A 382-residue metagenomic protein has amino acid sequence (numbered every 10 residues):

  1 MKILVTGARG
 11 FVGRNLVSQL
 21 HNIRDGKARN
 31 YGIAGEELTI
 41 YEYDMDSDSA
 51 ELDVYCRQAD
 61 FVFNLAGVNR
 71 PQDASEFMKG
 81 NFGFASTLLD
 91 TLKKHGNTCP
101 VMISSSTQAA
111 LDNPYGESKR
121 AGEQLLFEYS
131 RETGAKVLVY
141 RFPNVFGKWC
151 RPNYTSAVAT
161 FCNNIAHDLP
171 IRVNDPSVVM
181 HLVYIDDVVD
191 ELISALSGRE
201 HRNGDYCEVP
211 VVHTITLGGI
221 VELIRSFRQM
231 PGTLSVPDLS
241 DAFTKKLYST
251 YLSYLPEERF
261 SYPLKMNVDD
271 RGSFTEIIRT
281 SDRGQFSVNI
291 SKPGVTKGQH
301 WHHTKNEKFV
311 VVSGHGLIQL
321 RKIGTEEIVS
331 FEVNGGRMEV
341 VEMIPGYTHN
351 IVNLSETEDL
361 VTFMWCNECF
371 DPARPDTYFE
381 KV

Functional and structural regions predicted by a protein language model:
M1-G26: N-terminal Rossmann NAD(P)H-binding glycine-rich loop of SDR-like oxidoreductase domains
M45-G83, T87, T91-H95, Q108-L111: NAD(P)H-binding glycine-rich loop region in Rossmannoid oxidoreductase-like domains and their noncatalytic homologs
S86-E123, S130-T133, L138-Y140: Conserved Rossmann-fold NAD(P)-dependent oxidoreductase catalytic core, especially the SDR/UDP-sugar
Q124-W149, C162-N163, L169-V178: Conserved beta-loop-beta element that borders a ligand/cofactor-binding pocket
P152-T160, S177-S197, G218-E222: Substrate-positioning beta->alpha
S194, G198-K265: Mid/C-terminal beta-alpha module of Rossmann-like enzyme folds, strongest in SDR-family dehydrogenases/epimerases
F260-Q299, K305: A short glycine-rich, His/Asp/Glu-containing loop-to-beta-strand
T325-E327, V352-V382: Double-stranded beta-helix
